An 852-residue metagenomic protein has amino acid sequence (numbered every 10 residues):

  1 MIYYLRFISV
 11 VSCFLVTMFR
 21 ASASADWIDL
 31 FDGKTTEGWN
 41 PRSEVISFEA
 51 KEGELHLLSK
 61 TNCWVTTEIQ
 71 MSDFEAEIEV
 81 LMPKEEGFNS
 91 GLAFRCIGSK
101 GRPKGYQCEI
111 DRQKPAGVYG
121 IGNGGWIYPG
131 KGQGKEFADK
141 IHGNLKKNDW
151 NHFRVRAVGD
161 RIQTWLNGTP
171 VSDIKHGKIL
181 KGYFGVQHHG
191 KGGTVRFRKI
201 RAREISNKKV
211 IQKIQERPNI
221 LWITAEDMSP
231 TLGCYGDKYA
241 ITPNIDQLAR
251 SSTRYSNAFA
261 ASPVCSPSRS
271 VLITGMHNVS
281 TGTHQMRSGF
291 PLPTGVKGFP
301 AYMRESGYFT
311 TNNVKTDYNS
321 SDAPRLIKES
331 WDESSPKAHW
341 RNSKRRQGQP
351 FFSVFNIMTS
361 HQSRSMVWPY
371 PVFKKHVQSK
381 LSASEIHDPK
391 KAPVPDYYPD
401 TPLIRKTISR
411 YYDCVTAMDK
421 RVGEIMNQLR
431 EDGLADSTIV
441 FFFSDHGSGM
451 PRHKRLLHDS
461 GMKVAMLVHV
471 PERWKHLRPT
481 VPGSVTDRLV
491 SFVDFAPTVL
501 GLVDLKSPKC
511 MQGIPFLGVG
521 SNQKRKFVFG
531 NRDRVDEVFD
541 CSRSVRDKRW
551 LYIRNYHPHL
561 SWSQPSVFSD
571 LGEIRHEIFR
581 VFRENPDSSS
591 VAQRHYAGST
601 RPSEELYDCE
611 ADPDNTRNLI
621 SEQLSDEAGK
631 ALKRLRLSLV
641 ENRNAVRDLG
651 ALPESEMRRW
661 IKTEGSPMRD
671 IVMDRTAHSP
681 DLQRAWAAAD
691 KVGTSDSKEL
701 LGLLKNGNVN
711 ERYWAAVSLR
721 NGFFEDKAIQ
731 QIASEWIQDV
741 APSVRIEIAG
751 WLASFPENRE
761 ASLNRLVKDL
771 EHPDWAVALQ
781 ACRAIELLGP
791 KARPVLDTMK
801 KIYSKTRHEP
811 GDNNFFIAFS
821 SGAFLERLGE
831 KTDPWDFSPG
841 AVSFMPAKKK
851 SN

Functional and structural regions predicted by a protein language model:
M1-S9: Bacterial N-terminal signal peptides that target proteins for export
I8-R20: Bacterial N-terminal signal peptides
S24-I211: Carbohydrate-interacting regions of secretory-pathway proteins
D26, E44, K51, S72-A76 (+21 more regions): Residues that flank catalytic or metal-binding motifs in active/ligand-binding sites
N151, T164, H189, D317 (+3 more regions): Histidine-centered active-site/metal-ligand motif
N207-P218, T224-A225, P230, R254 (+5 more regions): Long, internal low-complexity/basic segments
I211-G598, P602, P613-L637, K698 (+1 more regions): Formylglycine-dependent sulfatase
